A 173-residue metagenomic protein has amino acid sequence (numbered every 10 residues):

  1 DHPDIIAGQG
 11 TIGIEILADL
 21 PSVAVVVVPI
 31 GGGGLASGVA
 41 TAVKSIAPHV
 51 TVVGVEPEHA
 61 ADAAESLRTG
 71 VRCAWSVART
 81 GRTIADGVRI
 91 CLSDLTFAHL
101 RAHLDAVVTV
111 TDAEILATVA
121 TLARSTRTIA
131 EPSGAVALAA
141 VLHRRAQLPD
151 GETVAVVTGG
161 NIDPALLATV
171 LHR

Functional and structural regions predicted by a protein language model:
D1-R173: PLP-dependent amino-acid enzyme catalytic core
